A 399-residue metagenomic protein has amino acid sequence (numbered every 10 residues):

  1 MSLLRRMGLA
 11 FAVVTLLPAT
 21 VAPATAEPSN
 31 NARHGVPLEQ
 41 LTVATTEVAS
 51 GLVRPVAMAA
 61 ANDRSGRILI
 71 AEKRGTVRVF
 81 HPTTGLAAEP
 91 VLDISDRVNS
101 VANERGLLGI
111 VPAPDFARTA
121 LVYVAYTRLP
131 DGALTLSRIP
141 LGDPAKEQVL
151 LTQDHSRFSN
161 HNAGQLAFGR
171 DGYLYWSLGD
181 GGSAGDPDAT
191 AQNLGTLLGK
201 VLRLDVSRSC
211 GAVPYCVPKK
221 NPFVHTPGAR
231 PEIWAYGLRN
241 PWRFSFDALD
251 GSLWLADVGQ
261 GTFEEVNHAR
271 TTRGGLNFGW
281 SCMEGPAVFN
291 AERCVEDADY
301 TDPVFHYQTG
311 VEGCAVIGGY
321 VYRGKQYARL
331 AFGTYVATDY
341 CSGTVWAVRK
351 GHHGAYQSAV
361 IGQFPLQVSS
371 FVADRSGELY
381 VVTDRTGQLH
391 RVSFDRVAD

Functional and structural regions predicted by a protein language model:
S2-A26: Secretory targeting and sorting signals
E27-G185, R243-G259, F263, E312-G351 (+2 more regions): Acidic, Gly/Ser/Thr-rich repeat motifs that build Ca2+-stabilized beta-propeller blades
E27-T45, G211-T226, C282-Y300: Blade/loop signatures of beta-propeller domains
T46-E47, L86-S95, A145-T152, V213-P222 (+2 more regions): Beta-propeller fold detector
T135-D143, T190-V206, A269: Beta-propeller blade signature
K200-L204, V217-L249: Loop-centered beta-sheet repeat module
L204-V206, H390-A398: Short beta-strand-to-coil "C-cap" segments at the C-terminal boundary of structured domains/repeats, marking
G354-R375: Conserved blade-ending motifs and adjacent loop-strand segments that build the rim/top face of beta-propeller domains
